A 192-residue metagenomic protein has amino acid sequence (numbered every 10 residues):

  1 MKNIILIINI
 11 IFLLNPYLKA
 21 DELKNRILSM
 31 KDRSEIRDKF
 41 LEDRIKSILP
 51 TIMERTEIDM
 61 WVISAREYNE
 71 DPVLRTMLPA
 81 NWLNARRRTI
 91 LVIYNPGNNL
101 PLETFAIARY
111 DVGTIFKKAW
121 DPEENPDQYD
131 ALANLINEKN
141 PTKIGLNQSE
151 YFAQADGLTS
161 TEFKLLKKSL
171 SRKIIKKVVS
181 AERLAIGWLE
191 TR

Functional and structural regions predicted by a protein language model:
I4-L14: Sec-dependent N-terminal signal peptides
I8, A65, Q148: Residues that line or immediately flank small-molecule/substrate-binding pockets and catalytic motifs
I11-F12, Y68, Y151: Short, glycine/serine-rich, charged loops/turns that create anion-binding and catalytic segments at active sites
P16-A20: Sec/Tat signal peptide C-region and signal peptidase I cleavage site
D21-K31, F40-E42, K46, W120-R192: Flexible, acidic/His-enriched mid-domain "rim/lid" segments that flank
D21-N134: N-terminal accessory/capping or targeting/presequence segment of soluble
